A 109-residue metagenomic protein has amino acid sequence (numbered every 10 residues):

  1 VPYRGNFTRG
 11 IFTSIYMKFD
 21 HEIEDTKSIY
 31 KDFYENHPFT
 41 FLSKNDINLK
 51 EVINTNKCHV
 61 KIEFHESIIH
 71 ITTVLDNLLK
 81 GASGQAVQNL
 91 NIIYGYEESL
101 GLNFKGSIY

Functional and structural regions predicted by a protein language model:
V1-L75: C-terminal substrate-binding/catalytic lobe of Rossmann-fold NAD(P)-dependent oxidoreductases
H59-Y109: NAD(P)-dependent Rossmann-like dehydrogenase/reductase catalytic/cofactor-binding core
